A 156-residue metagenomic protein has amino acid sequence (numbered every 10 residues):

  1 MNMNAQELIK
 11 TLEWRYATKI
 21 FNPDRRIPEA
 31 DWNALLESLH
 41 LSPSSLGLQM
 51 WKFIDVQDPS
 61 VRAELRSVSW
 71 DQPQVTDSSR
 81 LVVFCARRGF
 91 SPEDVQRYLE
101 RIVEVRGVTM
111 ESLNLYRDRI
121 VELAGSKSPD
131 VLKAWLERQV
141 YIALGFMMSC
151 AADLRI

Functional and structural regions predicted by a protein language model:
M1-I156: Acidic, surface-exposed loops and disordered segments
